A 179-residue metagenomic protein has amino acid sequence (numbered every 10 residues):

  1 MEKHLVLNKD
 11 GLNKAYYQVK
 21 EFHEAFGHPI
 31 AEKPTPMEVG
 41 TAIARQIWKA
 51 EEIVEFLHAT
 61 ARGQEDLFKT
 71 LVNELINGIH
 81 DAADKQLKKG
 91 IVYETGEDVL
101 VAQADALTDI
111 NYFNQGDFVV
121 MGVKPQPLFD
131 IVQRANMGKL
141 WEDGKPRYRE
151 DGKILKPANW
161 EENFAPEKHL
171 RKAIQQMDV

Functional and structural regions predicted by a protein language model:
M1-L107, N111-V179: Flexible "arm" and connector segments at domain edges
